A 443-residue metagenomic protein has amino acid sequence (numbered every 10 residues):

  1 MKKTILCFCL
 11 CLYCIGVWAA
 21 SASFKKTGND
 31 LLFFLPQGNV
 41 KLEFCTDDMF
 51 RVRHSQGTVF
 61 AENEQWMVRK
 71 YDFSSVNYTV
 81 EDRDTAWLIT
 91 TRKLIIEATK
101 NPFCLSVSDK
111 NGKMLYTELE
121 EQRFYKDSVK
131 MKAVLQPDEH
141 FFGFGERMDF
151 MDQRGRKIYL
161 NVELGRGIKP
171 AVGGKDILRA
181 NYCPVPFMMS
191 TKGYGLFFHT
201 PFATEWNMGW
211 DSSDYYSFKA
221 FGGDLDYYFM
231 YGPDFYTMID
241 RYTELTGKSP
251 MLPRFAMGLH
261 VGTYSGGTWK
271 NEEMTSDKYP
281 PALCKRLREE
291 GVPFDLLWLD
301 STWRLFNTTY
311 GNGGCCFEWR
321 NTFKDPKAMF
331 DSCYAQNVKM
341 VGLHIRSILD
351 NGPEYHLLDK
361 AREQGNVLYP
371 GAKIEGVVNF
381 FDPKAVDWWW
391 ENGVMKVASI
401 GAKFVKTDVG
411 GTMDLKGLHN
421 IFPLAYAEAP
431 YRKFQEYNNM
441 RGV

Functional and structural regions predicted by a protein language model:
M1-S23: Bacterial Sec-dependent N-terminal signal peptides
Y13, W18, S190, F221 (+2 more regions): Short, structurally constrained coil/turn elements that cap an alpha-helix or connect an alpha-helix to the following
W18-A256, H260-Y264, E272-K285, L299 (+2 more regions): N-terminal accessory segment at the very beginning of proteins
G57, T117, P293-V443: Aromatic- and carboxylate-enriched substrate-binding clefts and catalytic-loop regions of carbohydrate-active enzymes
P253-W269, Q364-V377: N-terminal small/glycine-rich loop or linker at the start of catalytic domains across soluble metabolic enzymes
K270-E273, I421: Short, flexible/disordered intra-domain loops and linkers
R288-G291: Acidic (Asp/Glu)-rich catalytic clusters
